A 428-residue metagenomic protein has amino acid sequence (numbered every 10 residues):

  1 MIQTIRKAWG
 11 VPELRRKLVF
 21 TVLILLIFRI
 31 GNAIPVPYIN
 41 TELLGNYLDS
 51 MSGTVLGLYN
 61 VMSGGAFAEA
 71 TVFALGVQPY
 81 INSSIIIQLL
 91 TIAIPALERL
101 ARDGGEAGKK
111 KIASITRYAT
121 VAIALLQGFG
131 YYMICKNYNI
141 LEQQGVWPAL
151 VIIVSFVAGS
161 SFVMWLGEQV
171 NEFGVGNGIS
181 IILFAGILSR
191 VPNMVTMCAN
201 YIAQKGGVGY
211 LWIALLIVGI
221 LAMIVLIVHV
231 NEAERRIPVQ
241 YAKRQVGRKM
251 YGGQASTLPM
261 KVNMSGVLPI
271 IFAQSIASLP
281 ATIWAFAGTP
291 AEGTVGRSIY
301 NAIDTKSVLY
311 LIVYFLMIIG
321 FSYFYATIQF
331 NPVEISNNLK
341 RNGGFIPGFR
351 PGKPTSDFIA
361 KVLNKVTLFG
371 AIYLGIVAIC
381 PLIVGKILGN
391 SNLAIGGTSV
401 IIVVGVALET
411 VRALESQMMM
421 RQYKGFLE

Functional and structural regions predicted by a protein language model:
M1-E428: N-terminal cationic and glycine-rich segments that engage phosphates or anionic surfaces
